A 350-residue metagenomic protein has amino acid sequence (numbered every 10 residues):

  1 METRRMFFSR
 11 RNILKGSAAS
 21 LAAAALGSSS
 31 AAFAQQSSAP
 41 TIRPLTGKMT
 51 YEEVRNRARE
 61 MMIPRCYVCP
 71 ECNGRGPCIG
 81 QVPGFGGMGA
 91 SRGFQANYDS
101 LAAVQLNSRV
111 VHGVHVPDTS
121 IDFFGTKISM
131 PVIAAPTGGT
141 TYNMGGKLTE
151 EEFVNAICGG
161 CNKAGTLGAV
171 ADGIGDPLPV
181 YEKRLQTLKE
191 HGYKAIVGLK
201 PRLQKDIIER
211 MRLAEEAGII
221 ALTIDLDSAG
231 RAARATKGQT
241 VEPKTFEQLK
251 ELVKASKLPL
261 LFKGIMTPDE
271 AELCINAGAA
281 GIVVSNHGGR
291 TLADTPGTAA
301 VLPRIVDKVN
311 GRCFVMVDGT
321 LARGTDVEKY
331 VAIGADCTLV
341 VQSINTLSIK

Functional and structural regions predicted by a protein language model:
M1-S9, A19, L26: N-terminal secretory signal peptides
A32-A34: Boundary at the C-terminal end of the N-terminal hydrophobic targeting segment
T41-S129: An N-cap/entry alpha-helix motif that binds or orients negatively charged groups
S91-P177, R184: N-terminal functional module of multi-domain proteins
G138-L148, G198-Q204, L261-M266: Active-site mouth loops of central-metabolism enzymes
L167-D172, I196-G198, T223, V283 (+1 more regions): Short hydrophobic alpha-helical runs that function as membrane-insertion/retention elements
Q204-V315, E328-K329, I333-D336, Q342: Alpha/beta enzyme core
N345-S348: Helical hairpin unit composed of two closely spaced alpha helices linked by a short loop
